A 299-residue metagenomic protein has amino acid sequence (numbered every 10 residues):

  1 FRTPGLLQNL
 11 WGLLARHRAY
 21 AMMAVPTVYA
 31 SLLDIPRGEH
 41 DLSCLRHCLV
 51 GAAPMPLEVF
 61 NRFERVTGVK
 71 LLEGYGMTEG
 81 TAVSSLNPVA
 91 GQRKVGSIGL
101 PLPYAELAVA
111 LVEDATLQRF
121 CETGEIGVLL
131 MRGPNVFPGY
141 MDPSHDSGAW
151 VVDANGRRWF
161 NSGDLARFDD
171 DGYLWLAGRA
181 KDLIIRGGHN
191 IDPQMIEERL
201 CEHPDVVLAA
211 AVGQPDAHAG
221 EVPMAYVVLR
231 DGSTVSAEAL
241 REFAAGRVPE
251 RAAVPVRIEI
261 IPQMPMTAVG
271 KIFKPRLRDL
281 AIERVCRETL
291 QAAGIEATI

Functional and structural regions predicted by a protein language model:
F1-S31, H47, L72: AMP-binding/adenylate-forming
L7-W11, E39, E197: Short hydrophobic/charged patches on amphipathic alpha-helices used for structural packing and interfaces
A15, R46-G51, M55-L72, E79-L174 (+2 more regions): Conserved AMP-binding/adenylate-forming
Y20, R46, V69, V207 (+1 more regions): Short acidic/polar active-site loop segments enriched in Thr and Asp
Y20-A24, R37-E58: Conserved helix-loop-beta element of the AMP-binding
M22, G133, P138-G139, R157 (+3 more regions): AMP-binding/adenylate-forming catalytic core of the ANL superfamily
C44, G68, Y104, D205-L208 (+1 more regions): Glycine-centered tight turns that cap/initiate beta-strands
